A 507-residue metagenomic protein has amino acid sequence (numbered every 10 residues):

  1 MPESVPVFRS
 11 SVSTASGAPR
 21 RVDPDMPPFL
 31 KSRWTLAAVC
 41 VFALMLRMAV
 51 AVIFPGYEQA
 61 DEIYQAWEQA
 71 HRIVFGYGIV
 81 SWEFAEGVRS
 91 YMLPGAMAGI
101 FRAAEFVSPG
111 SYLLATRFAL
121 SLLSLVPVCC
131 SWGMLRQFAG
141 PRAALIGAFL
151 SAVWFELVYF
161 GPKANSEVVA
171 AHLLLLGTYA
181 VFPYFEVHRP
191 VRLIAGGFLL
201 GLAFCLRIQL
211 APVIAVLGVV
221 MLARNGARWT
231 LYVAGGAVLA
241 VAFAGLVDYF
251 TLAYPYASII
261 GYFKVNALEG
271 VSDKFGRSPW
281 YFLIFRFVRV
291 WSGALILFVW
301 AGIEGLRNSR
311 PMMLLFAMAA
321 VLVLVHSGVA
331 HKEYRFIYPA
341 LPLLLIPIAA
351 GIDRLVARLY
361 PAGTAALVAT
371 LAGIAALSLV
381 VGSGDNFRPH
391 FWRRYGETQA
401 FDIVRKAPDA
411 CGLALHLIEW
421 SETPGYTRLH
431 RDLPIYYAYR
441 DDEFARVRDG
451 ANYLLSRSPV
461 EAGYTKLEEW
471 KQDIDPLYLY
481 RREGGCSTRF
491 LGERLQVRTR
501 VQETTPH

Functional and structural regions predicted by a protein language model:
S4-V5, Y179-L200, A211-G245, W300-S309 (+1 more regions): Perimembrane helix-loop-helix junctions
L36-L44, V238, A242, L297 (+5 more regions): Signature aromatic-anchored transmembrane alpha helix within multi-pass, membrane-resident enzymes that catalyze glycan
A37, V41-L44, L114, F118-A139 (+1 more regions): Transmembrane-helix motifs of polytopic, lipid-linked glycan transferases
A43-L46, G147-F155, Y179, L200 (+1 more regions): Short helix- or helix-capping micro-motifs that position conserved polar/aromatic residues at function-defining sites
Q59, E86-R89, E156-V169, E333-Y334: Short acidic/glycine- and proline-prone juxtamembrane loop motifs at membrane-interface regions of multi-pass membrane
H71, E167-V169, I208, P212 (+3 more regions): Hydrophobic/aromatic-rich transmembrane helices and adjacent perimembrane loops
F204-Y281, F285-F298, L315-F316, S327-G328 (+2 more regions): Membrane-lumen/periplasm interface segments of specific transmembrane helices in polyprenyl phosphate-linked
L367-N452, S458, E469-K471, S487-H507: Membrane-embedded, lumen/periplasm-facing catalytic core of multi-pass transferases that use lipid-linked donors
